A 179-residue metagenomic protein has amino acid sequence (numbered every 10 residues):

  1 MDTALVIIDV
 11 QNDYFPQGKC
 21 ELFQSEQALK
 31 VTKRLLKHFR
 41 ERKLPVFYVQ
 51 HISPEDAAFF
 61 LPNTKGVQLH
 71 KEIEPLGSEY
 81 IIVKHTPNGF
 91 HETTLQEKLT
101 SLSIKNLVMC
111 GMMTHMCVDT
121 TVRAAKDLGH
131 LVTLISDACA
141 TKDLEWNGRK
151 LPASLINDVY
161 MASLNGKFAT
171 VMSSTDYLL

Functional and structural regions predicted by a protein language model:
D2-A4, K30-R42, F59-L179: Active-site-adjacent betaalpha module
L5-Q11: N-terminal nucleotide-binding beta1-loop-alpha1 segment
I7, V49, I135: Generic enzyme active-site microenvironment
Y14-G18, E55-A58, K142-E145: A short acidic, helix-capping loop that chelates divalent metal ions and anchors anionic groups
F15-S25, R149-K150: Acidic/histidine-rich helix-loop elements that form or flank divalent-metal/phosphate-binding sites at the catalytic
G18-L22, K43, F168: Residues at alpha-helix boundaries and short interhelical turns
F39-P54: Von Willebrand factor
